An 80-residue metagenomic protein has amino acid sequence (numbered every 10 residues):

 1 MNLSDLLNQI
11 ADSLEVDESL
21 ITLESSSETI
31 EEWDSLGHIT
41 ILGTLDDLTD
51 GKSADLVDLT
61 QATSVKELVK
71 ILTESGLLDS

Functional and structural regions predicted by a protein language model:
M1-S80: Phosphopantetheine-dependent thiolation modules in NRPS/PKS and related acyl-activating systems
